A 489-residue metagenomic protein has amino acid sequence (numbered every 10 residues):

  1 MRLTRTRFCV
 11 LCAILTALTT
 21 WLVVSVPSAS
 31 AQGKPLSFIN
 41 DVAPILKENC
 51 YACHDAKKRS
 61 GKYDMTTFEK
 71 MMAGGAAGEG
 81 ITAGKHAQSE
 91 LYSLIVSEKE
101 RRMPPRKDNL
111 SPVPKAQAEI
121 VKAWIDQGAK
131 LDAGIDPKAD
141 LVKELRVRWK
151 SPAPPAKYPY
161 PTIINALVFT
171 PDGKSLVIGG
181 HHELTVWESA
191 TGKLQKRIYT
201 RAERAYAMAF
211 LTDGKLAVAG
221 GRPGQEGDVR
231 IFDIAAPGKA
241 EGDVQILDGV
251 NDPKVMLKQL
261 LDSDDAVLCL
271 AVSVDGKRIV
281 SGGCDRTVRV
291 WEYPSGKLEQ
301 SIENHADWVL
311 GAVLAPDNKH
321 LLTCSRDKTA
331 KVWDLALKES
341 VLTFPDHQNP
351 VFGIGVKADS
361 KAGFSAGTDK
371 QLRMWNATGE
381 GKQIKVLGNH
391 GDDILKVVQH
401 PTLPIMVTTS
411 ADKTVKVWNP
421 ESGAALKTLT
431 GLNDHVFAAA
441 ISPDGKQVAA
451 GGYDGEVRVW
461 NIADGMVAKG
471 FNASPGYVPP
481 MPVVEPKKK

Functional and structural regions predicted by a protein language model:
M1-C9: N-terminal secretory signal peptides that target proteins for export/translocation
R7, V23-S28, P35, P420: Intrinsically disordered, low-complexity segments
C9-S25: Bacterial N-terminal signal peptides
V10-A13, Y51-H54, L270: Secreted/luminal cysteine- and crosslink-motif detector
L15, S28-A31, G249: Intrinsic disorder/low-complexity segments
P27-K174, G180-H181: Aromatic- and Gly/Pro-enriched helix-to-coil junctions and flexible linker segments
D132-K489: WD40-repeat beta-propeller superdomains and closely related acidic/aromatic-rich repeat-like regions
